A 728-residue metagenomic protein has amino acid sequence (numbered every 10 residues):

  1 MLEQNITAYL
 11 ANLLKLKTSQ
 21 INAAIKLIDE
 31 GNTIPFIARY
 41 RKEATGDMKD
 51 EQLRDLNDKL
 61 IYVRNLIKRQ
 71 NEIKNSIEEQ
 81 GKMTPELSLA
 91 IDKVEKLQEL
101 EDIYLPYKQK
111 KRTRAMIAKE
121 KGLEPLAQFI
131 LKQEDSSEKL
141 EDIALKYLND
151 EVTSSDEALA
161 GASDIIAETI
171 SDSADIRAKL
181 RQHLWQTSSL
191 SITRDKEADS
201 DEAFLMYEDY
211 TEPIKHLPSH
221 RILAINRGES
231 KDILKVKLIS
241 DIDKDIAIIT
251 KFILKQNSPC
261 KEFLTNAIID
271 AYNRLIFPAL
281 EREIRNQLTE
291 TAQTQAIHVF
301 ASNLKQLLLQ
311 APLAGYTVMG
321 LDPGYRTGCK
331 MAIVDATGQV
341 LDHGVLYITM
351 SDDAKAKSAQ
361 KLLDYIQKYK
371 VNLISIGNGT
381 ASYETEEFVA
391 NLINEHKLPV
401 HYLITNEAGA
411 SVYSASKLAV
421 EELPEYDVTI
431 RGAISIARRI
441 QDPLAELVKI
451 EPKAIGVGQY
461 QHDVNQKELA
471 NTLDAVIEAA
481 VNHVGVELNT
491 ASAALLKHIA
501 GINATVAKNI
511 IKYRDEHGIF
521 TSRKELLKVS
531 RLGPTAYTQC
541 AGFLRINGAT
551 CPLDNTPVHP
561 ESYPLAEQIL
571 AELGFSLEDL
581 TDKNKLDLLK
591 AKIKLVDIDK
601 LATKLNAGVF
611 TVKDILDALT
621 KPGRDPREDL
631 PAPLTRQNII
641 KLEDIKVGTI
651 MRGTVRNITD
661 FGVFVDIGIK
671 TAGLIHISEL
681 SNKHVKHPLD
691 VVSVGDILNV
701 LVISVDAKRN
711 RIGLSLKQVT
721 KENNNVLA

Functional and structural regions predicted by a protein language model:
M1-N22, D29: Generic start-of-chain signal for non-secretory N-termini
E3, N65-K82, D92, E421-I519 (+5 more regions): Long, highly charged, low-complexity intrinsically disordered interaction regions that mediate electrostatic DNA/RNA
K17-T18, E30-G31, L97-Q98, L123 (+18 more regions): Short flexible coil/turn linkers enriched for glycine and charged/polar residues that connect secondary-structure
Y40-K42, D241, P323, A336-T337 (+10 more regions): Short, ordered loop/turn segments at secondary-structure junctions
Q52-D55, Y62, L66-S76, Q80-G320 (+2 more regions): Duplex nucleic acid-engaging cores and interfaces of nucleic-acid transaction enzymes
S76, L100-Y104, G228-D241, K251-I276 (+4 more regions): Structured, non-catalytic alpha/beta "coupling" segments that mediate domain-domain communication and provide generic
Q182-L190, L321-Y325, G379-A381, T405-V412 (+5 more regions): A glycine-rich phosphate-binding loop feature that marks nucleotide/adenosyl-phosphate handling sites
A549-A728: Single-stranded RNA-binding regions, centering on S1/OB-family and related RNA-binding modules
